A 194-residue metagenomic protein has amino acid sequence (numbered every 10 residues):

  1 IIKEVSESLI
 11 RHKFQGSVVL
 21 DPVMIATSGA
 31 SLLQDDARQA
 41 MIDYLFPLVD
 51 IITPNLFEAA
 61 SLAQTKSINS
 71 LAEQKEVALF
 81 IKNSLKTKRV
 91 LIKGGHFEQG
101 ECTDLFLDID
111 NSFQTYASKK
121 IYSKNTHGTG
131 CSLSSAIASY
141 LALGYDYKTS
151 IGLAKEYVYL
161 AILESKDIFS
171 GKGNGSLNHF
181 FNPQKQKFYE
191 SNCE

Functional and structural regions predicted by a protein language model:
I1-Y44, I51-P54: Glycine/small-residue-rich loop that forms an oxyanion/phosphate-binding "nest" at active or ligand-binding sites
L9, K13, V49, L85 (+2 more regions): Structural signal for hydrophobic packing residues in well-ordered secondary-structure cores of soluble enzyme domains
M24-A26, E58, G94-F97, K119-Y122 (+1 more regions): Glycine-rich beta-alpha junction loops
D35-F113: Conserved phosphate/ATP/ADP-binding segment of small-molecule kinases
S61, S123-Y147: Short, small-residue alpha-helix embedded
N111-I121: Glycine/charged-rich beta-loop-alpha catalytic/anionic-binding loops adjacent to active sites
S112-Q114, Y140-A154: Phosphate-handling active-site elements
T149-E194: Charged C-terminal helix
